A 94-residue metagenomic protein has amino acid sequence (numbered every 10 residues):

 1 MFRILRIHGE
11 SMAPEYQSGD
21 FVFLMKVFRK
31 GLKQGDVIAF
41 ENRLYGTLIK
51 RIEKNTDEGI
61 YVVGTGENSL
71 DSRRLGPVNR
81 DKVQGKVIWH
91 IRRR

Functional and structural regions predicted by a protein language model:
M1-R94: Extended hydrophobic leader/signal-anchor segments used for secretion and membrane insertion
